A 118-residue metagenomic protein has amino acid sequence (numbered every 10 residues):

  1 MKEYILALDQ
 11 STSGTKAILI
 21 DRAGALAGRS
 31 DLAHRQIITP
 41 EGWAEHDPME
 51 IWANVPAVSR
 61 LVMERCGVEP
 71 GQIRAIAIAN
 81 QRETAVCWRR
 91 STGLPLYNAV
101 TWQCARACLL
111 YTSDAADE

Functional and structural regions predicted by a protein language model:
M1-Y97: N-terminal glycine/serine-rich phosphate-binding loop of ATP-dependent small-molecule kinases, especially carbohydrate
L19, D117-E118: Short stretches within intrinsically disordered, low-complexity N-terminal or propeptide regions
C104: Carbohydrate-associated surface elements
Y111-A116: Conserved small/polar residues in nucleotide/adenosyl-binding loops
